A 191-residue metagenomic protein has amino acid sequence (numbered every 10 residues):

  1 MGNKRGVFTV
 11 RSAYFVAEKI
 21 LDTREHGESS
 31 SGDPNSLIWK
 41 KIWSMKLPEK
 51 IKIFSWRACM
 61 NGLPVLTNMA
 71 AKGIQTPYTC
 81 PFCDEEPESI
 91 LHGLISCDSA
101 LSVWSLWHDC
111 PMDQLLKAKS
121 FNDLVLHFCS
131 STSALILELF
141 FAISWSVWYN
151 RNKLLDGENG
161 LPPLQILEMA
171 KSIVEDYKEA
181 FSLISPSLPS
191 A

Functional and structural regions predicted by a protein language model:
M1-A191: Charged boundary/loop elements
